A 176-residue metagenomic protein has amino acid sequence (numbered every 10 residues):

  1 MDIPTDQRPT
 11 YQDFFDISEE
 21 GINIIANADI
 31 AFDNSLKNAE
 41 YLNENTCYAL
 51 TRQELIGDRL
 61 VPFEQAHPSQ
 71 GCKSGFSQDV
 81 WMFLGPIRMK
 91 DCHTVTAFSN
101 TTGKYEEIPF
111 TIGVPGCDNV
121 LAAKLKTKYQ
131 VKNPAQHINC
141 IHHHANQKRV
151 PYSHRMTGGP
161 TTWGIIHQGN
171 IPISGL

Functional and structural regions predicted by a protein language model:
M1-A26, A31: Active-site-proximal specificity loops/subdomain of glycosyltransferases
I3-P9, L55-D58, N139-I141: A short acidic, often aromatic-flanked loop/helix-cap motif at beta-alpha or helix-coil junctions that lines enzyme
F15, I30-A123, T127: Conserved catalytic core of nucleotide-sugar-dependent glycosyltransferases
N23-I25, C47-L50, Q130-H137: A structural signal for short, well-ordered beta-strand segments and their strand-loop junctions that often border
T94, S99-G103, E107-L176: C-terminal catalytic/acceptor-binding lobe
